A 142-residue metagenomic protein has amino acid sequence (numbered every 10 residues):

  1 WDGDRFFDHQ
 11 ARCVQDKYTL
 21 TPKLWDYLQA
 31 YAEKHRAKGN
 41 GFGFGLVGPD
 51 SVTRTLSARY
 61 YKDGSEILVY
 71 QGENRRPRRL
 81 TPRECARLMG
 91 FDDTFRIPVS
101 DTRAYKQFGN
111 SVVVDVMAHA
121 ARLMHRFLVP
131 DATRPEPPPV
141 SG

Functional and structural regions predicted by a protein language model:
W1-G142: S-adenosyl-L-methionine-dependent DNA methyltransferase catalytic core
